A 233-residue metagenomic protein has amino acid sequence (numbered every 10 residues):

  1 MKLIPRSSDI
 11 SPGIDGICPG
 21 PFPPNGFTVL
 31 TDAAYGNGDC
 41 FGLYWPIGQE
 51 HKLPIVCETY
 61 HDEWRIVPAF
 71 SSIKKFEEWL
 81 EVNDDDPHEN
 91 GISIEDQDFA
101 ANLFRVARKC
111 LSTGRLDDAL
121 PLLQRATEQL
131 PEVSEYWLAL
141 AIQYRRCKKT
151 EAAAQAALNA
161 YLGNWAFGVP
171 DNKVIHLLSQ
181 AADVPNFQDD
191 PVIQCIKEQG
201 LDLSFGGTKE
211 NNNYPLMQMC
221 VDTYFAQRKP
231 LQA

Functional and structural regions predicted by a protein language model:
M1-I47, K109-C110, E128-W137, I142-A154 (+1 more regions): A surface-exposed partner-binding patch
K2-F99: Long, contiguous interaction/recruitment modules in multidomain scaffold/adaptor proteins
R6, I55, L103-F104, L122 (+1 more regions): Generic low-complexity segments that are intrinsically disordered, proline-rich and/or Lys/Arg-biased
E89-E132, L203: Alpha-helical segment of the N-proximal tetratricopeptide repeat
P121, Q155-L158: Short sequence/structural elements of tandem HEAT/ARM alpha-solenoid repeats
